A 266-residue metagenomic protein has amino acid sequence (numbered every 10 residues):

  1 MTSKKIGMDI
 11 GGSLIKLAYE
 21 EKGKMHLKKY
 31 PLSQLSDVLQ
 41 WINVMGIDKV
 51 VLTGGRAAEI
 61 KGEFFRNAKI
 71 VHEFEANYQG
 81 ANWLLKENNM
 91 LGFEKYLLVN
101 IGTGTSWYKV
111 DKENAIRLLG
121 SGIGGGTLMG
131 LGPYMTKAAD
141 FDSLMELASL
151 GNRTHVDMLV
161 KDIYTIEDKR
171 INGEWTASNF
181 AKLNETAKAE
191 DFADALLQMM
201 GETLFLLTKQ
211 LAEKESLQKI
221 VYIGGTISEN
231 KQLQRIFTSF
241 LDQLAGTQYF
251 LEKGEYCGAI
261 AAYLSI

Functional and structural regions predicted by a protein language model:
M1-M25, E94-K112: Gly/Thr-rich phosphate-binding beta-strand-loop-beta motif of the actin/hexokinase/Hsp70
D9, V51-T53, L98-G104, Y108 (+3 more regions): Short beta-strand segments
I42-F74, W83, N88, S106-R117: Short beta-strand-loop/turn "lid" adjacent to the catalytic site in phosphate-handling enzymes
V50-I60, L211, L217-F240: Glycine-rich phosphate-binding loops at beta-strand->alpha-helix junctions
K69-Y78, V99-I101, L118-I123, Y249-G258: Active-site nucleophile and cofactor-binding loops and adjacent substrate-binding regions of central metabolic enzymes
Y78-L85, L128-P133, S239, G246-I266: Glycine-rich phosphate-binding/hydrolytic loop that grips phosphoryl groups
N89-A139: Hydrophobic alpha-helical segments and helix pairs
Y134-K209: Active-site rim beta-loop-alpha module in soluble metabolic enzymes
